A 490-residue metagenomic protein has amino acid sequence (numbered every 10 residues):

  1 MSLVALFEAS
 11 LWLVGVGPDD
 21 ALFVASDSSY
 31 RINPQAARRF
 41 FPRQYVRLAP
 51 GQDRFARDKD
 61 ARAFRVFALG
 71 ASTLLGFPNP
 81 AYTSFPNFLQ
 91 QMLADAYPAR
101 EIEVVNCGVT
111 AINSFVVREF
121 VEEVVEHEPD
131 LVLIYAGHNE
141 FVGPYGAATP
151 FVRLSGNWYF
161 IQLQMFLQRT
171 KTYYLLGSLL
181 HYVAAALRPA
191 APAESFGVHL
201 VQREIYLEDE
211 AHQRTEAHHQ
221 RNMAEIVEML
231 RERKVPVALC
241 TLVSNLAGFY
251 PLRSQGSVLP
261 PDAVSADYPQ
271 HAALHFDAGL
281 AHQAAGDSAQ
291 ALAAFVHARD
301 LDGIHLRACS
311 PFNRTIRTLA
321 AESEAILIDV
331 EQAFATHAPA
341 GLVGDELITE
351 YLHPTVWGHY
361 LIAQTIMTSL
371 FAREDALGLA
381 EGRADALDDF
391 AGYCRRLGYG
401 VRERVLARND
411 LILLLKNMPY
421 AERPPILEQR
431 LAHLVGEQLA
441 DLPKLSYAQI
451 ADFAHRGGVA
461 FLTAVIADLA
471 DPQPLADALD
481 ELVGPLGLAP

Functional and structural regions predicted by a protein language model:
M1-S10: Hydrophobic membrane-insertion alpha-helices, especially the h-region of bacterial N-terminal signal peptides
V14-Y97, H337: Membrane/wall-proximal cationic-aromatic binding patches
A63-R65, R100-I102, H127-V132, R231-A238 (+1 more regions): Loop/turn elements at helix/coil->beta-strand transitions in domains of secreted/extracellular proteins
T83, H138-T318, E322, V330-D345 (+2 more regions): Serine-dependent acyl-ester chemistry module
V104, T110-V121: Structural motif
V117-L131: Short, well-structured alpha-helical segments in soluble
P354-W357: Accessory beta->alpha helical hairpin/"wing" motif in late/C-terminal subdomains of nucleic-acid enzymes
